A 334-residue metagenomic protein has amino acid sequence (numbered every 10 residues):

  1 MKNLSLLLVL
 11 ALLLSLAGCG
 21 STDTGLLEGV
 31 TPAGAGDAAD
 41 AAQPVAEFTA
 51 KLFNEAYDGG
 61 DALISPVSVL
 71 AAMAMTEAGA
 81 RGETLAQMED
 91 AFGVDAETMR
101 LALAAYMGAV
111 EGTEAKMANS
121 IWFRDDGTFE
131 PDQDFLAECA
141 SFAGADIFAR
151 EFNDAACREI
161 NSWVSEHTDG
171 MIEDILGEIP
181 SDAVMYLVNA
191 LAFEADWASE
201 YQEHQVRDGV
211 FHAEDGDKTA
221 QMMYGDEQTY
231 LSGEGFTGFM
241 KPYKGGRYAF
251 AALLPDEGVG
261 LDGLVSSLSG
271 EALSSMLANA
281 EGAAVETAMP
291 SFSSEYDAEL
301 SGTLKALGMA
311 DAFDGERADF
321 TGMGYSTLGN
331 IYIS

Functional and structural regions predicted by a protein language model:
L4-S5, L12, G18-F152: Detector for small/aliphatic-rich hydrophobic stretches
F53-E55, S275, G322: Extracellular glycan-binding segments that recognize GlcNAc-based cell-wall polysaccharides
G59, R100-G258, A280-S334: Non-catalytic, conformational "gating/processing" segments within enzyme and secreted inhibitor domains
A72, D90, S162, G263-S266 (+1 more regions): Replace "anionic and nucleotidyl ligands
G82-M88, V259-D262, Y296-A298: Extracytoplasmic/secreted cell-surface and envelope-processing proteins
M88-F92, Y201-D208, D262-G270: Short Gly/aromatic-enriched secondary-structure transition segments
S269-A284: Short, cationic low-complexity segments
